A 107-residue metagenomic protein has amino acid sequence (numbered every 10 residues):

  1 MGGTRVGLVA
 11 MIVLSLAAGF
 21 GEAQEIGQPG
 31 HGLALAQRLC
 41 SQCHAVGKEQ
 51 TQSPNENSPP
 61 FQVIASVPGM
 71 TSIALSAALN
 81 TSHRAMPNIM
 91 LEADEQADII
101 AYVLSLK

Functional and structural regions predicted by a protein language model:
M1-G3: N-terminal secretory signal peptides that target proteins for export/translocation
G7-A17: Bacterial N-terminal signal peptides
S15, G19-L35: Electrostatic cytochrome c docking/interface patches
Q37-G47, I99: The canonical Cys-X-X-Cys-His
E49-Q50, M70: Short, non-ligating residues that shape and space the ligands of small metal-coordination modules and catalytic
Q50, L106-K107: Inter-heme linker and motif-flanking segments adjacent to c-type heme-binding CXXCH motifs in c-type cytochromes
Q52-P54: Short, surface-exposed glycine/acidic/tryptophan-bearing loops
E56-S105: Extracytoplasmic electron-transfer domains, predominantly the class I c-type cytochrome c fold
